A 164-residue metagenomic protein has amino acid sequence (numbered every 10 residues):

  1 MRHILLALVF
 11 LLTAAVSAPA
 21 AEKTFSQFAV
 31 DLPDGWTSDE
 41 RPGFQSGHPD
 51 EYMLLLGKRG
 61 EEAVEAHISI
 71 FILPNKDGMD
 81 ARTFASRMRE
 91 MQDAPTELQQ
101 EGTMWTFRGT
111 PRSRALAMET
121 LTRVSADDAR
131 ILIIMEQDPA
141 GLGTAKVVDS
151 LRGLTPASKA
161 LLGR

Functional and structural regions predicted by a protein language model:
M1-I4: Positively charged n-region of N-terminal signal peptides that target proteins for export
L6-A14: Bacterial N-terminal signal peptides
A20-D50: N-terminal "mature-domain start" segment
W36, A129-R164: Surface-exposed amphipathic alpha-helical segments
P42-R130, D138-G141: Conserved polar/disulfide-associated segments of primarily extracytoplasmic proteins
